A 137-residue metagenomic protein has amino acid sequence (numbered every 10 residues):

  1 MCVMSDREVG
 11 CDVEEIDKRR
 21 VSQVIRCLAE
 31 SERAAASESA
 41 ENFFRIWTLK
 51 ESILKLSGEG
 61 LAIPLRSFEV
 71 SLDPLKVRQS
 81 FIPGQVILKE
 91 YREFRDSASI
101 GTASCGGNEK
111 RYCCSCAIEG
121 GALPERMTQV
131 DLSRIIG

Functional and structural regions predicted by a protein language model:
M1-G137: Core catalytic alpha/beta fold that binds nucleotide/phospho-ligands
